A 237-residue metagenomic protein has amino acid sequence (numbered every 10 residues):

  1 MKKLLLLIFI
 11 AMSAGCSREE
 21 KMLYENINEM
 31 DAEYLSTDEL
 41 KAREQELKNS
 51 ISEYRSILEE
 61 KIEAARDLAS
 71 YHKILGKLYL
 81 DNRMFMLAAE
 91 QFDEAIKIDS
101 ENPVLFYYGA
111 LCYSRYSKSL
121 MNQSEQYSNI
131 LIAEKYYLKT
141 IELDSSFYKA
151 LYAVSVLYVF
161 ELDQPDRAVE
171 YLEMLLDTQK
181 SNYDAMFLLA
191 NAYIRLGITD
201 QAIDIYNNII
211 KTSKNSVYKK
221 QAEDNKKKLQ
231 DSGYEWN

Functional and structural regions predicted by a protein language model:
C16-I74, N237: N-terminal leader/linker segments that initiate helical-solenoid repeat arrays
L47-S56, N82-E94, K118-L138, L162-M174 (+1 more regions): Structural signature of tandem alpha-helical TPR/SEL1-like repeats, specifically the intra-repeat loop/turn
A64, I98, L143, D177-Q179 (+1 more regions): Structural marker of alpha-solenoid helical repeat scaffolds
Y71, L105, A150, A185 (+1 more regions): TPR alpha-solenoid repeat register
I74, Y108-G109, A153, L188 (+1 more regions): Canonical tetratricopeptide repeat
R195-N237: Terminal, low-structured helical/coil segments at or just beyond the last alpha-helical repeat
